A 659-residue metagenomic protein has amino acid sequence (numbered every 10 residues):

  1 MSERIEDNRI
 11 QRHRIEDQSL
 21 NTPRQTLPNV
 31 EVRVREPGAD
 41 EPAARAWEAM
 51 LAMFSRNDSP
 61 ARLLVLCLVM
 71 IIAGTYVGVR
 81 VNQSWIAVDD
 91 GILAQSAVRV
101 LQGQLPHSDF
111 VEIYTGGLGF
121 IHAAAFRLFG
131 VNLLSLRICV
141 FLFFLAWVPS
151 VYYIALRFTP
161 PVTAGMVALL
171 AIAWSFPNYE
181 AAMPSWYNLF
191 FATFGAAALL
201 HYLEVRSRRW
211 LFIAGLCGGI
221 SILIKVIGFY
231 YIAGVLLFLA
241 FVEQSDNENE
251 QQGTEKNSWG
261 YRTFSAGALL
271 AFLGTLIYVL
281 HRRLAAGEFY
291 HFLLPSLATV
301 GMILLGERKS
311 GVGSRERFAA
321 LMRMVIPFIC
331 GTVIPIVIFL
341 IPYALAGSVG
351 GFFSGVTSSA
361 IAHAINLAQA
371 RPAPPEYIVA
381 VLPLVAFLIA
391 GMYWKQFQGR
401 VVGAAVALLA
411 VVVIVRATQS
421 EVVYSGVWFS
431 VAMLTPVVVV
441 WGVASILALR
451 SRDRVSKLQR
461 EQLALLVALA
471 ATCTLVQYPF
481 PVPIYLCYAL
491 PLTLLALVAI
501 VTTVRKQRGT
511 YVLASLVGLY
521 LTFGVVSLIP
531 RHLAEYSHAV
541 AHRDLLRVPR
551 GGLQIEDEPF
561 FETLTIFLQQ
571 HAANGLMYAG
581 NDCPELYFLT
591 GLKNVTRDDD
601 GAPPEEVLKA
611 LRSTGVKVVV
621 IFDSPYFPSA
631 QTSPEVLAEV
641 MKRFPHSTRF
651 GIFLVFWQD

Functional and structural regions predicted by a protein language model:
N21, G195-I213, C217, S221 (+6 more regions): Membrane-interface transmembrane helices that cradle and orient dolichyl/undecaprenyl
P42-R45, A49, Y231-V333, G355 (+4 more regions): Perimembrane helix-loop-helix junctions
I138-F158, M166, F194-H201: Transmembrane-helix motifs of polytopic, lipid-linked glycan transferases
V151-W174, L189, V205-I213: Transmembrane-helix signature of polytopic, membrane-embedded enzymes that assemble or transfer cell-envelope glycans
I172-F176, W210-V226, I232-L239, L270-L284 (+4 more regions): Membrane-interface alpha helices of multi-pass inner-membrane proteins
E180-N188: Short acidic/glycine- and proline-prone juxtamembrane loop motifs at membrane-interface regions of multi-pass membrane
A214, F229, L528, Y536 (+1 more regions): Short periplasmic/luminal acceptor-recognition loop of GT-C membrane glycosyltransferases, typified by
Y230, S425-A444, E461-L465, T472 (+1 more regions): Hydrophobic/aromatic-rich transmembrane helices and adjacent perimembrane loops
